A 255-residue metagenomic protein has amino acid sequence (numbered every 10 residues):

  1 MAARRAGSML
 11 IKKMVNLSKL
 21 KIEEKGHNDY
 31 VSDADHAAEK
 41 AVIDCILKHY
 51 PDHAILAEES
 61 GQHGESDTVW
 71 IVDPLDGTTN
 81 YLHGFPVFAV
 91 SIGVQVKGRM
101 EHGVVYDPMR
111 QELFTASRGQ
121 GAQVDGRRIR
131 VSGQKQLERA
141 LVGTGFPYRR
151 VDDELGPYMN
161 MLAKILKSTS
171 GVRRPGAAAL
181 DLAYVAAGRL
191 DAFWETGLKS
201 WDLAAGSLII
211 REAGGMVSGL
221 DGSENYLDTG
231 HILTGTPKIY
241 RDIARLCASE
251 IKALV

Functional and structural regions predicted by a protein language model:
M1-L75, K238, K252-V255: N-terminal subdomain of lithium-sensitive/metallo-dependent phosphomonoesterases centered on the IMPase/IPPase/PAP
A3-A6, A38, G103, A122 (+2 more regions): Small-residue (primarily alanine) positions within well-ordered alpha-helices, especially packing/interaction faces
L10, D35, I46, T78 (+6 more regions): Residue-level signal for inorganic ion chemistry
I22-E23, L47, G61-H63, V105 (+3 more regions): Short secondary-structure boundary/capping segments
H36, K40, E59, P74-G77 (+6 more regions): Generic detector of well-ordered alpha-helical packing
E65-Q123: DPxDG-like acidic metal-binding loop motif
Q95-R99, M109, R118-G121, R127 (+3 more regions): Short loop segments at secondary-structure junctions
R130-V255: An extended, acidic
